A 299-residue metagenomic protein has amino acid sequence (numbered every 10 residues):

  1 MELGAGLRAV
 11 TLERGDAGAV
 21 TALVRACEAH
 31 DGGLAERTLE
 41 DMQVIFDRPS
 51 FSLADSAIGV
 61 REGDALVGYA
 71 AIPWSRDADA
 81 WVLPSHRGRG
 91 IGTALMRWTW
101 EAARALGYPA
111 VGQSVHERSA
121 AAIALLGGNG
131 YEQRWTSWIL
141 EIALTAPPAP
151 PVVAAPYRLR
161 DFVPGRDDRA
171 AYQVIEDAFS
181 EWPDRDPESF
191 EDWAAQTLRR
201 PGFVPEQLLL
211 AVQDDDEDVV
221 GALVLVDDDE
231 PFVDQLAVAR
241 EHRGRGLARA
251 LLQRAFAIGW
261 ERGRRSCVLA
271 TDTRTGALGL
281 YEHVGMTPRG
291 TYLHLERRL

Functional and structural regions predicted by a protein language model:
M1-E2, L66, P73-Y157, L293-R297: Acyl-donor-binding surface of acyltransferase catalytic domains
M1-I45, V152-E188: Short amphipathic alpha-helix that is part of the acyltransferase structural core
D31-F51, A70-R76, P183-V238: A conserved beta-strand-loop-helix scaffold within acyl/acetyltransferase catalytic domains
G59-E62, V212-D214: Core beta-strand residues in small-molecule sensory/regulatory alpha/beta domains
Y69-A80, R87, V226-D234, R243 (+2 more regions): A conserved beta-turn-beta hairpin within the catalytic core of GNAT-like acetyltransferases that forms part
L83-R87, H116, Q213, A239 (+2 more regions): Residue-level recognition of the GNAT/N-acetyltransferase active site
G88-E101, Q235-V238, G244-E261, L278-H283: Conserved acetyl-CoA-binding loop-helix of GNAT-fold acetyltransferases
G127-P148, Q253-W260, R264-L299: Active-site/acyl-donor-binding loops of N-acyltransferases
